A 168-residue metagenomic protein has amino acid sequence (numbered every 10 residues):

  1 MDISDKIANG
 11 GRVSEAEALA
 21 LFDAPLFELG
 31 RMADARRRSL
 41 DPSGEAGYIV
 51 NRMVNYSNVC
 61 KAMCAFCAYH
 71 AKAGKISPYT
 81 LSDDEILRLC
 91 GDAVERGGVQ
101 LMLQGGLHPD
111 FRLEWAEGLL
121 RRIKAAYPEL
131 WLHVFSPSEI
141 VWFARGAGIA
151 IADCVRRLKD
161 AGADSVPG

Functional and structural regions predicted by a protein language model:
M1-K61: Flexible, acidic/Gly-rich N-terminal and inter-domain linker regions that tether and position cofactor-handling modules
K6-R12, M63-C67, V94-V99, L130-L132: Short amphipathic alpha-helical segments, especially helix-boundary/capping motifs
G10, A33, C64, L103 (+1 more regions): Conserved, mostly hydrophobic/aromatic
A16, A24, L29, S57-V59 (+4 more regions): Surface-exposed loop/turn and secondary-structure junction residues enriched for glycine/proline
R31-A35, V59-A68, I149-C154: Short, charged low-complexity intrinsically disordered segments located at boundaries of structured domains
L40-E95, V166: Active-site cofactor/substrate anionic-group-binding motifs, chiefly glycine- and Lys/Arg-rich phosphate-binding loops
A73-G168: Conserved Radical SAM active-site core
